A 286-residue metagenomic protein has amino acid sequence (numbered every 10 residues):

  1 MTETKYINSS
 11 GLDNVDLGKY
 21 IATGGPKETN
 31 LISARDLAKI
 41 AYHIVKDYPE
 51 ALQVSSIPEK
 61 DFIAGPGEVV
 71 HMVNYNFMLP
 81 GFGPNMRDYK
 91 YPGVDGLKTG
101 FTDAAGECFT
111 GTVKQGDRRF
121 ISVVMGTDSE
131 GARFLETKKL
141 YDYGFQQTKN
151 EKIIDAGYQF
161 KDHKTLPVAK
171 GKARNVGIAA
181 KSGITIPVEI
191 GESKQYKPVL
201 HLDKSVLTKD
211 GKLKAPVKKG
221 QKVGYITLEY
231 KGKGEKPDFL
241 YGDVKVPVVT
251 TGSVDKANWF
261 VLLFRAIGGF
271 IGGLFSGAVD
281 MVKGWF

Functional and structural regions predicted by a protein language model:
M1-I7, Y48-Q53: Short secondary-structure capping/junction motifs at helix and strand boundaries
T2-Y20: Short, conserved phosphate-binding/catalytic loop or strand-edge motifs used in phosphoryl-/nucleotidyl-transfer
G25-L31, R35-F286: Domain-terminus/edge residues, biased toward the C-terminal soluble/receptor-binding domains of extracytoplasmic
